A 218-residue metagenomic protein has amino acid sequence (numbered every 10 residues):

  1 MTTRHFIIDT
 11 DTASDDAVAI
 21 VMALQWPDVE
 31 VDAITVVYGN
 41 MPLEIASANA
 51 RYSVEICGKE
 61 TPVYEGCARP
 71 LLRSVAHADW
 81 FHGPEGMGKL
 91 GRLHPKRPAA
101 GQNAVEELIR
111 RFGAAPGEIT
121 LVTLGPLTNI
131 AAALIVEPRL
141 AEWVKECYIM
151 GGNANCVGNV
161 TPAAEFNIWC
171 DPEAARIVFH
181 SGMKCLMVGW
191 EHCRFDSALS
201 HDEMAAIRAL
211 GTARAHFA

Functional and structural regions predicted by a protein language model:
M1-A218: N-terminal acidic, glycine/proline-rich low-complexity segments
